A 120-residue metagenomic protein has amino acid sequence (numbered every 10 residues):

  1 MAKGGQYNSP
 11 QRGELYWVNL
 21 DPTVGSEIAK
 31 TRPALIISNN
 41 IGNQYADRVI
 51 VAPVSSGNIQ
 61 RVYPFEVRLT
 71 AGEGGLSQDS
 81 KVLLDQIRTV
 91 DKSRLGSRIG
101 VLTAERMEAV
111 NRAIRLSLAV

Functional and structural regions predicted by a protein language model:
M1-V120: Conserved functional hotspots at enzyme active or ligand-binding sites that engage polyanionic ligands
